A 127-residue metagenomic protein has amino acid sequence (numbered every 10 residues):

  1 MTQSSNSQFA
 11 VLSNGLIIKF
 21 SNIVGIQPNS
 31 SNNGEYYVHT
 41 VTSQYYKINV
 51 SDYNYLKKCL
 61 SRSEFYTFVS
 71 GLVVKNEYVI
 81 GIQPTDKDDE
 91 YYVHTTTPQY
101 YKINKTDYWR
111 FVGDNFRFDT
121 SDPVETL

Functional and structural regions predicted by a protein language model:
M1-L127: Eukaryotic intrinsically disordered, low-complexity regulatory linkers and tails enriched in Ser/Thr/Pro
